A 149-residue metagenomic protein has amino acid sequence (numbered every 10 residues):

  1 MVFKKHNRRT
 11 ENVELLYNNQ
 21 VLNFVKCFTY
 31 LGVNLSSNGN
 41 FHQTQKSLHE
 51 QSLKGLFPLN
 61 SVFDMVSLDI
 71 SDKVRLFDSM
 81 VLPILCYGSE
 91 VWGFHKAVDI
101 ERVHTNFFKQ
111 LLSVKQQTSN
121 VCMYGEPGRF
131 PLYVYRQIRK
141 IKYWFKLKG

Functional and structural regions predicted by a protein language model:
M1-H6, F28-G149: Non-catalytic, peripheral interaction segments enriched in hydrophobic/basic residues
M1-K26: Short, conserved micro-motifs composed of acidic
